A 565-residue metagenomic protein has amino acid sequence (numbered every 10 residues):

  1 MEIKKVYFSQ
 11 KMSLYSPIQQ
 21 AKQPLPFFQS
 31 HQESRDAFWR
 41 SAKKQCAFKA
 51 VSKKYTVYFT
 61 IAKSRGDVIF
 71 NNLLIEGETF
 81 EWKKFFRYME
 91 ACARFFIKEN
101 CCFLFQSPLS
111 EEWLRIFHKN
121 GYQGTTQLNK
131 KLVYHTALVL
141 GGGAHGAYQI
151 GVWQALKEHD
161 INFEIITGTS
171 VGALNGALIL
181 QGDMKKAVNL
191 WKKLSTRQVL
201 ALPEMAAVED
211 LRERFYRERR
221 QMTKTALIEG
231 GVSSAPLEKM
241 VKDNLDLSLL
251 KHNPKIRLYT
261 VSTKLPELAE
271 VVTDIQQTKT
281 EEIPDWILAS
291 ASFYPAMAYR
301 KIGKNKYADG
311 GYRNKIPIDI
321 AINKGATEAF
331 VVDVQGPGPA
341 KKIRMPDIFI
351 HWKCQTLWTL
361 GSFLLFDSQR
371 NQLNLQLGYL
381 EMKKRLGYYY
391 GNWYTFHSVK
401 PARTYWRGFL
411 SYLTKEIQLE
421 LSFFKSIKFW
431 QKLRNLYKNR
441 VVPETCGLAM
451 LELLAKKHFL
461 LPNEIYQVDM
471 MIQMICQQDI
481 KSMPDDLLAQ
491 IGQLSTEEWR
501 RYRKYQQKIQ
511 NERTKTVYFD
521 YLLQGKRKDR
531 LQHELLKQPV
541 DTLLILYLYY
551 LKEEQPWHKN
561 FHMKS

Functional and structural regions predicted by a protein language model:
M1-A37: Short amphipathic alpha-helix that is part of the acyltransferase structural core
I3-V6, G121-T125: Short secondary-structure junctions
H31-R35, S64-R65, T126-I166, L178-S565: Patatin-like phospholipase
D36-V57: A short helix-loop-beta-strand connector motif used in the catalytic cores of GNAT acetyltransferases and, in some
K44-Q45, K98-C102, K324-T327: Short, high-confidence coil segments that cap the C-terminus of an alpha-helix and link into the following beta-strand
G66-N120: Acyl-donor binding region in acyl/amide transferases
F86, I150, A173: Residues forming the Rossmann-fold NAD(P)(H) cofactor-binding site
G168, G172: Gly/Ala-rich beta-loop-alpha elbow adjacent to hydrolase catalytic centers
